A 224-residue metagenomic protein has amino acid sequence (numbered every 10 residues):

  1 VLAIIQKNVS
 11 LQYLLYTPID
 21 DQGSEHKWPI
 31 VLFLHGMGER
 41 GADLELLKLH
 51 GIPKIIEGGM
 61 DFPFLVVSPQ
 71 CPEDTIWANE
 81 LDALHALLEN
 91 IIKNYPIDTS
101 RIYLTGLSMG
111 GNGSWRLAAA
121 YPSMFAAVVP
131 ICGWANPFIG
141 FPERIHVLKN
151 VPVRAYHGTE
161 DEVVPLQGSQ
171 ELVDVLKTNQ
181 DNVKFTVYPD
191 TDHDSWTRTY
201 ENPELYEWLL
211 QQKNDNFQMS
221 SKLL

Functional and structural regions predicted by a protein language model:
V1-I30, F64, T105-L107, N112 (+4 more regions): A domain-start/cap signature at the N-terminus of enzymes
P18, F33-M37, P69-P72, T105-M109 (+3 more regions): Active-site-proximal beta-strand/loop segments in catalytic clefts of secreted hydrolases
I19-H26, P72-M109, P122-M124: Gly/Ser-rich "nucleophile elbow"/oxyanion-hole loop immediately N-terminal to the catalytic nucleophile in hydrolases
P29, F64, R101, A126 (+1 more regions): Alpha/beta-hydrolase fold active-site loops
I30, L34-H85: Active-site machinery of serine-nucleophile hydrolases
N79, A83-A86, N90, N112-R116 (+5 more regions): Extracytoplasmic/secreted proteins, especially bacterial periplasmic and envelope-associated proteins
K93-N94, S100-V147: Primarily recognizes the serine-hydrolase "nucleophile elbow" in alpha/beta-hydrolase and SGNH/GDSL folds
A126-E207, N214: The feature captures the conserved acid-bearing segment of alpha/beta-hydrolase catalytic domains
